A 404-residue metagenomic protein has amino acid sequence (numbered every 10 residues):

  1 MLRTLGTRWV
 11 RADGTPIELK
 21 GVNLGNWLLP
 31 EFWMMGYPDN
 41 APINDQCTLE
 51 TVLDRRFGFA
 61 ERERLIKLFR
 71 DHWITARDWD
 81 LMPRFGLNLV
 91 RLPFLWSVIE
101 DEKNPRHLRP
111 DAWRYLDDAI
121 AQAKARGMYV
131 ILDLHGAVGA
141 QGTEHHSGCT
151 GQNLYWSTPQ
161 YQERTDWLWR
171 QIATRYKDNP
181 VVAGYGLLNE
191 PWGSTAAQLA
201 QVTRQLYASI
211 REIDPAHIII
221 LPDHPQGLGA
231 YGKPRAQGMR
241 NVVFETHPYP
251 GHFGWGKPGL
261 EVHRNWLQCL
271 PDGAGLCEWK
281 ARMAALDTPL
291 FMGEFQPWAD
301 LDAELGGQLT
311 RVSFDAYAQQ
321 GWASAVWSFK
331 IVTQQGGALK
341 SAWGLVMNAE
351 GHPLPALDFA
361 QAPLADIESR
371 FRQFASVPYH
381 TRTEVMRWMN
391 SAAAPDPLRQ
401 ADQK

Functional and structural regions predicted by a protein language model:
M1-A12, Q296-A299, V312: Conserved, well-structured beta-alpha core segment at the onset of a catalytic domain
L2, I66, H72, G148-C149 (+6 more regions): Intrinsically disordered, low-complexity regions enriched in Ser/Pro/Gly/Gln/His and often acidic
T4-R11, P16-L19, L24-I218, D223-A230: Active-site mouth of glycoside hydrolases
N23-D71, V243-E245, P250, G254-C277 (+2 more regions): Glycan-binding loop/region signatures in secreted carbohydrate-active enzymes
V130-I131, F291, A325: Conserved Rossmann-like nucleotide-binding pocket used by diverse enzymes that bind dinucleotide cofactors
E163, W167-R170, T174-W322, S341-E350: Extracellular glycoside hydrolase catalytic/binding regions
L305-K404: Aromatic-rich peripheral "rim/lid" segments of glycoside hydrolase catalytic domains that contact and position glycan
